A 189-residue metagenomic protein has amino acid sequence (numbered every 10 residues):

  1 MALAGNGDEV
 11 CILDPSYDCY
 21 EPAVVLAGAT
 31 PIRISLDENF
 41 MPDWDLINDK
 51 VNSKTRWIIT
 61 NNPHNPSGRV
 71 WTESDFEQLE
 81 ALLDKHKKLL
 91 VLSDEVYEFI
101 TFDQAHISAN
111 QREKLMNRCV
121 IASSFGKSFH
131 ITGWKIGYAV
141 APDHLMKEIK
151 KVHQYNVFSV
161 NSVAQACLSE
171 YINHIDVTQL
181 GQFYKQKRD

Functional and structural regions predicted by a protein language model:
M1-E9: Phosphate-binding glycine-rich loop
D8, A29, L83-L90, M116-N117: A short helix->loop->beta-strand "cap" motif at the edges of active sites that frequently abuts
V10-C11, V24, I58, N65 (+5 more regions): Generic structural signal for small/hydrophobic residues in well-ordered secondary structure, especially within
D14, R33-D37: Short beta->alpha connector loops at strand-helix junctions that form conserved, small/polar/Pro-enriched
S16-Y20: Conserved coil-to-alpha-helix start sites within the AMP-binding
L26-I32: A short helix-loop-beta submotif of the ANL/AMP-binding
E38-D103: Active-site phosphate-binding strand-loop segment of PLP-dependent enzymes
R118-D189: PLP-dependent aminotransferase class I/II
